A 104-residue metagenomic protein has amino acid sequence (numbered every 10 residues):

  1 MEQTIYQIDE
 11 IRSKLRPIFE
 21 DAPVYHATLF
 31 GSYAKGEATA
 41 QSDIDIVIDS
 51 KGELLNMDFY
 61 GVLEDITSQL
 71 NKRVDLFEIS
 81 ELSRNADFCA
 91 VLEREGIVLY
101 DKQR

Functional and structural regions predicted by a protein language model:
M1-H26, K35-A40, K51-R104: Catalytic core of pol beta-like nucleotidyltransferases
L29: Conserved histidines in hydrophobic membrane contexts and catalytic metal-binding motifs
S32: Conserved H-loop
D43-D45: Acidic Asp/Glu-based divalent-cation binding sites
V47-D49: Short hydrophobic/aromatic beta-strand micro-patches that form the beta-sheet surface supporting nucleotide- or nucleic
